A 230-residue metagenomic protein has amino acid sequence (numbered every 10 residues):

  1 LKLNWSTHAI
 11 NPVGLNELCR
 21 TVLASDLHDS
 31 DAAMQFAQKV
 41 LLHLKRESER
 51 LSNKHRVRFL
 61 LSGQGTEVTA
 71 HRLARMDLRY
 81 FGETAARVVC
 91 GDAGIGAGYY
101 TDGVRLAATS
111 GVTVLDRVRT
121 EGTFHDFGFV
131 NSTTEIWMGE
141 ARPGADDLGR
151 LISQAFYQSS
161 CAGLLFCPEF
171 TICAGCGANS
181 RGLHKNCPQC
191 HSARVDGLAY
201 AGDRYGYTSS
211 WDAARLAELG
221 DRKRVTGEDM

Functional and structural regions predicted by a protein language model:
L1-M230: Long, C-terminal-biased catalytic regions of enzyme "large/alpha" subunits
